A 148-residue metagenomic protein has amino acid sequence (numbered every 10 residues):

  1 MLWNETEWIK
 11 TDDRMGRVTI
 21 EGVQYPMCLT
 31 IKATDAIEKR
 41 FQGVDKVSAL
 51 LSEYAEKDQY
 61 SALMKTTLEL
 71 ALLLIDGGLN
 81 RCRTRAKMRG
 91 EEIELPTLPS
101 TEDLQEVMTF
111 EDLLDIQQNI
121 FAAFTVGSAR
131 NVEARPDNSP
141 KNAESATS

Functional and structural regions predicted by a protein language model:
M1-Q24, K39, V44-K65, L72-L73 (+1 more regions): Charged interaction scaffolds used for protein-protein
C28-T30: Short linear motifs in exposed loops
